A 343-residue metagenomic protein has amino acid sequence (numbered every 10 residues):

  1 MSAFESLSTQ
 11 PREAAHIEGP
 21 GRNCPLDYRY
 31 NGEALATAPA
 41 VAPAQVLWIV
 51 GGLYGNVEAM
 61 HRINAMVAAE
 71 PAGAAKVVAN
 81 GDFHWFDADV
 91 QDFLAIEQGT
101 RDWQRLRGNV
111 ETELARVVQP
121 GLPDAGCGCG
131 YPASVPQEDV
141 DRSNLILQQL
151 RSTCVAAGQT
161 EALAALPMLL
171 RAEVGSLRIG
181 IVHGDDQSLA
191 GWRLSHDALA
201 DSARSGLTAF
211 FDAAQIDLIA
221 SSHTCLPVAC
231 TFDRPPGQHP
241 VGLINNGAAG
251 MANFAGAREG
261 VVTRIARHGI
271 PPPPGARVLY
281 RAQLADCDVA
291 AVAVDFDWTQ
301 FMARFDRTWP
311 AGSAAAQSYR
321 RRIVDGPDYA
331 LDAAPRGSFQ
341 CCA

Functional and structural regions predicted by a protein language model:
S2-I96: N-terminal active-site segment of His-dependent metallophosphoesterases
S2-Y30, A42, F232-A343: Acidic, His/Gly-rich catalytic cores of divalent-metal-dependent hydrolytic chemistry
A44, G73-A74, T100-D102, S176-L177 (+2 more regions): A general structural motif
L47-I49, V77-A79, R105-L106, G180 (+1 more regions): Residue-level marker for buried hydrophobic side chains located in beta-strands that build the well-ordered beta-sheet
G51-Y54, G81-H84, N109-T112, G184-D186 (+2 more regions): Active-site metal-binding loops of divalent metal-dependent hydrolases
F93-L170, D201-A209: Active-site neighborhood of divalent metal-dependent phosphoester bond hydrolases
R116-G121, R193-L194, G256-A257, M302-R304: Short aromatic-enriched loop/helix-cap "lid" or pocket-rim segments at secondary-structure transitions that line
L150-V289: Acidic, His/Gly-enriched loop-helix segments that form or flank divalent-metal centers in metallo-dependent hydrolases
